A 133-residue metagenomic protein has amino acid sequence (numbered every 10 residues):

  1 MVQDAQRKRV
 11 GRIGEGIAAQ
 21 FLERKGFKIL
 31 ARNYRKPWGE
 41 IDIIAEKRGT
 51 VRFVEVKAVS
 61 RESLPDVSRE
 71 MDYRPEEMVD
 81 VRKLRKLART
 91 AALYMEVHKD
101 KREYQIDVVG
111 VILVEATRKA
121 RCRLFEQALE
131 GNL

Functional and structural regions predicted by a protein language model:
M1-R32: Acidic-basic catalytic patches of nuclease active cores, encompassing PD-(D/E)XK and other metal-cofactor nuclease
A5, R9, I13, W38 (+1 more regions): Residues at secondary-structure transition points
L22, I43-S68, L87: Conserved catalytic cores of phosphodiester-cleaving nucleases, focusing on short active-site segments
R24-F53, N132: Active-site metal-binding core of divalent-cation-utilizing nuclease and nuclease-like domains
N33, K57, D107-V109: Solvent-exposed beta-strand sheet faces enriched in polar/charged residues
S60-L93: Mg2+/Mn2+-dependent nuclease catalytic core
E96-L133: Domain-level recognition of nuclease-like catalytic cores that cleave nucleotide substrates
